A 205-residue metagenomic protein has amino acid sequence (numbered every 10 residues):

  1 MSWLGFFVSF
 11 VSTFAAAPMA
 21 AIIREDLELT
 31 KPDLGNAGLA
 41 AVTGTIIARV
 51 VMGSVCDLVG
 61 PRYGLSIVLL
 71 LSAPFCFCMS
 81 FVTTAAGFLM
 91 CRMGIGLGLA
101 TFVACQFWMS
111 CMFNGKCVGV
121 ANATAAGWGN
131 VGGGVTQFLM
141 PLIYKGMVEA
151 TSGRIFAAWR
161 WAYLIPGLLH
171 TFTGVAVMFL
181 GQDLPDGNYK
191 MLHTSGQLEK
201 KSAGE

Functional and structural regions predicted by a protein language model:
M1-K31, T136-M140: Extracytoplasmic
F14, A41-V50, A100, G134: Residue-level signature of mid-helix packing/kink "hotspots" within the transmembrane helices of 12-pass Major
I47-A86: Conserved MFS/SLC helix-loop-helix module at the cytosolic interface between two early adjacent transmembrane helices
F75-M79, I95, V177: MFS-fold secondary transporters
C91-G129: Cytoplasmic helix-loop-helix junction between adjacent transmembrane helices in 12-TM secondary transporters
G119-K145: Glycine-rich segments within core transmembrane alpha-helices of 12-TM secondary carriers
R160-F179: Symmetry-related core transmembrane helices of the 12-TM Major Facilitator Superfamily/SLC fold
G181-E205: Flexible cytoplasmic inter-helical loops of multi-pass small-molecule transporters
